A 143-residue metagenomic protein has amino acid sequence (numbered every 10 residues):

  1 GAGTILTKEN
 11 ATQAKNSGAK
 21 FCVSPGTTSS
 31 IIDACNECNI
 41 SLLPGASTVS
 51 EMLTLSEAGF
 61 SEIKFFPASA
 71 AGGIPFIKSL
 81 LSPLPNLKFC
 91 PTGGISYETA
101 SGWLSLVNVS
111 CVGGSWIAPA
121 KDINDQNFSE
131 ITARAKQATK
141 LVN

Functional and structural regions predicted by a protein language model:
G1-G3, C22-V23, L42-G45, I63-F65 (+2 more regions): Hydrophobic faces of well-ordered beta-strands that scaffold small-molecule active sites in alpha/beta enzyme cores
G1-T48: Glycine/small-residue-rich loop that forms an oxyanion/phosphate-binding "nest" at active or ligand-binding sites
T7-S17, S50-A58, P75, I95-C111: Catalytic cores of alpha/beta
F21, P25-I31, K64-I74, N108-E130: Glycine-rich phosphate-binding active-site loops on the catalytic face of alpha/beta enzymes
A34-N39, L55-A58, F76-L80: Active-site-proximal loop->helix
A34-S41, K121-N143: C-terminal helical cap(s) of enzyme catalytic domains, especially alpha/beta-barrels
K78, S101, K136: Active-site phosphate/pyrophosphate- and oxyanion-stabilizing loops and adjacent acidic/basic residues in soluble
